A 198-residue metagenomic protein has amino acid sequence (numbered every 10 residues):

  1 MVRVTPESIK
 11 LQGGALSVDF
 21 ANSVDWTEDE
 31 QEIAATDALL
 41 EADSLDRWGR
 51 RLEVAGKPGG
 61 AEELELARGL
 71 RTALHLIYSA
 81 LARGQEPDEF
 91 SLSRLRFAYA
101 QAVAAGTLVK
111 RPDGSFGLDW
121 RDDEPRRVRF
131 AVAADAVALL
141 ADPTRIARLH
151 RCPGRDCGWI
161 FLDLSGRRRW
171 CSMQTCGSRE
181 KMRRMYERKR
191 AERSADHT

Functional and structural regions predicted by a protein language model:
M1-R151, W159, S194-T198: Short helix-coil boundary/hinge micro-motifs
R151-D156, M173-T175: Short, cysteine/histidine-rich loop/knuckle motifs that typically chelate Zn2+
L162: Cys/His-rich Zn2+-binding cysteine-cluster or related metal-binding knuckle/ribbon modules and their
G166-G177: Cysteine-rich micro-motifs
T175-R193: Basic DNA-binding region of bZIP-type proteins
